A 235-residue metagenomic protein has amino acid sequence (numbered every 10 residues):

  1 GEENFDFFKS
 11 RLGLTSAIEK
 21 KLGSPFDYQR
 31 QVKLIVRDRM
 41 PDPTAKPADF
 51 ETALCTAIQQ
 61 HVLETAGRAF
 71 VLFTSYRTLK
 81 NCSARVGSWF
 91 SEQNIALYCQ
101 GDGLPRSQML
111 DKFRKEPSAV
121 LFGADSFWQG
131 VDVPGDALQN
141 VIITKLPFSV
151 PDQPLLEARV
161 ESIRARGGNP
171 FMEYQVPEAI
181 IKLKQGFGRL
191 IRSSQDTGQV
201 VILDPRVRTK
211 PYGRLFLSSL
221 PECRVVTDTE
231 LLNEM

Functional and structural regions predicted by a protein language model:
G1-M235: ASCE RecA-like P-loop NTPase motor cores that couple ATP hydrolysis to mechanical translocation on nucleic acids
